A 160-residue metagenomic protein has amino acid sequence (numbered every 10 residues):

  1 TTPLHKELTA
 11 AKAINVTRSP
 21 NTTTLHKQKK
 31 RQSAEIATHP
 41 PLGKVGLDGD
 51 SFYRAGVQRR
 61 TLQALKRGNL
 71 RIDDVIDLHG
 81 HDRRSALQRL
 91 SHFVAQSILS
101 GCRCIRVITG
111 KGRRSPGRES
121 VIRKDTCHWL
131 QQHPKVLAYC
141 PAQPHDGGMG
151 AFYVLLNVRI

Functional and structural regions predicted by a protein language model:
T1-C104, K111-I160: Long, charged, low-complexity intrinsically disordered regions
